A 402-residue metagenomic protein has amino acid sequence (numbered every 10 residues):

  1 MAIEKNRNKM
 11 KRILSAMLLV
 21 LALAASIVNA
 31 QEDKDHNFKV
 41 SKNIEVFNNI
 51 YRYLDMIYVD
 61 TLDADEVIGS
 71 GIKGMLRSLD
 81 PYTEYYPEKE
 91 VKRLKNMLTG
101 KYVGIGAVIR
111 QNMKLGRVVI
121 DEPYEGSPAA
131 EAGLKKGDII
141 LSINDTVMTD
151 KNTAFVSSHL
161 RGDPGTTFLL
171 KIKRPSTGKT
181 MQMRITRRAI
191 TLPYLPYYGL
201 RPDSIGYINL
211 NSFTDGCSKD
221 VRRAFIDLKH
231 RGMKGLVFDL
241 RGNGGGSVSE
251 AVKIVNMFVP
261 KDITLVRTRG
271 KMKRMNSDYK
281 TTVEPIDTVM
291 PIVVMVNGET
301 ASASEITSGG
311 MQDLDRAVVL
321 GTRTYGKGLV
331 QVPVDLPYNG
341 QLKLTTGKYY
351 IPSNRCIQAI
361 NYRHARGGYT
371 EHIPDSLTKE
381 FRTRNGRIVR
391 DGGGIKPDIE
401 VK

Functional and structural regions predicted by a protein language model:
M1-N37: Bacterial Sec-dependent N-terminal signal peptides
A2, A30-N43, F47-A64, V119-P123 (+2 more regions): Cleft-lining beta-strand/loop regions that shape enzyme active-site pockets
F47-L98, S176: Interdomain regulatory linker/hinge segments that flank or connect interaction modules in polarity/junction/synaptic
Y82-E122: PDZ/PDZ-like peptide-tail recognition elements
R110, K171-P175, D335, Y350 (+1 more regions): A generic structural motif
L141-S142, V318, K343, Q358 (+1 more regions): Hydrophobic beta-strand signal
S304-S308, L336-N339, L344-T345, Y350-Y369: Functional cores that coordinate and move charged inorganic groups
C356-K402: Conserved functional hotspot residues or short segments at active or partner-binding sites across diverse domains
